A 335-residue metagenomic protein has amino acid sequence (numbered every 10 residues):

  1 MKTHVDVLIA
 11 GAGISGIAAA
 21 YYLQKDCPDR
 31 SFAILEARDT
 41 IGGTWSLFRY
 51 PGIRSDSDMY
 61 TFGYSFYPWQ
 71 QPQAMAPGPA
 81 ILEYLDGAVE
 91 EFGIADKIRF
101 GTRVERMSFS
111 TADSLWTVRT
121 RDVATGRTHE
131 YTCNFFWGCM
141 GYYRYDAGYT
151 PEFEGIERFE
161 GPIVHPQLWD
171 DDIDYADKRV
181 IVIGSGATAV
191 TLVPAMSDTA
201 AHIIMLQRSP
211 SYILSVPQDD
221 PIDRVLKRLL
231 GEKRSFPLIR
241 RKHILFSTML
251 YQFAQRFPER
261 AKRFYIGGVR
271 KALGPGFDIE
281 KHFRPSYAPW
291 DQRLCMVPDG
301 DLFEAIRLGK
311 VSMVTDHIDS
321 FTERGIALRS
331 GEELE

Functional and structural regions predicted by a protein language model:
K2-H4, L8-A10, I14, A18-I34 (+3 more regions): Rossmann-like dinucleotide-binding core of oxidoreductases
T3-V5, A124-F135, Y175-A176, S330-E335: Core beta-strand elements of the Rossmann-like FAD/NAD(P) dinucleotide-binding domain in flavoenzyme oxidoreductases
V5-I9, I14-I98, Q207-R208, K271-L273 (+1 more regions): Beta1-alpha1 glycine-rich phosphate/pyrophosphate-binding loop at the start of Rossmann-like nucleotide-binding domains
A10, E130-Y143, V180-I183, I318 (+2 more regions): Short hydrophobic core segments
W69-G87, R99, I183, F253-K262 (+1 more regions): Short beta-strand to alpha-helix junction loop
P72-R144: Feature captures the FAD/FMN-dependent oxidoreductase FAD-binding
F100-L115, V311-R329: A conserved short coil-to-beta-strand element within the FAD-binding core of flavoproteins
